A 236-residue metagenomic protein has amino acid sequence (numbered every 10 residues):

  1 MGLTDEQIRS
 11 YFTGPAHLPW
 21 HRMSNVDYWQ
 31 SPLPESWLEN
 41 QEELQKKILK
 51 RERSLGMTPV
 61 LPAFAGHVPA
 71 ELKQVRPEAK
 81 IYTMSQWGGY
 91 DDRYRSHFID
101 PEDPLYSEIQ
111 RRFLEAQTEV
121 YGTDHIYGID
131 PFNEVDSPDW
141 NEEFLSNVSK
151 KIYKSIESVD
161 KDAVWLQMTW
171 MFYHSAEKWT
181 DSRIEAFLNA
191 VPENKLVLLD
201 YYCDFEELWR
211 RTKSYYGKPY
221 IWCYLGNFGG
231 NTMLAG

Functional and structural regions predicted by a protein language model:
M1-G236: Catalytic-core regions of glycoside hydrolase
